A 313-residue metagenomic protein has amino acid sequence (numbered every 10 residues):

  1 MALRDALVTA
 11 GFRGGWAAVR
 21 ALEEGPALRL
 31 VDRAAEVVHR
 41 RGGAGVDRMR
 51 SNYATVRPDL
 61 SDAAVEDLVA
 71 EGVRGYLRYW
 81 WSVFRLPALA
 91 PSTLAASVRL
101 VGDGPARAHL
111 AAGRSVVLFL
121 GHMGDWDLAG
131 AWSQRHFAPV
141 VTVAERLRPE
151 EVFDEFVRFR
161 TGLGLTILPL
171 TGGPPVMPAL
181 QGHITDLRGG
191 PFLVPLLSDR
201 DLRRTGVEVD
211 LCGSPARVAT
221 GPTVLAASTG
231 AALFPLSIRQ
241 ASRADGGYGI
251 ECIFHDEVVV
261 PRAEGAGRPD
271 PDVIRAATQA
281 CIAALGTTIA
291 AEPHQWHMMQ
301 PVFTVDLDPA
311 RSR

Functional and structural regions predicted by a protein language model:
M1-V117, G124, G247-E251, P271 (+1 more regions): Membrane-proximal helical "anchor" segments flanking the first transmembrane region of inner-membrane enzymes
L3, V38, A70, R135 (+2 more regions): Non-catalytic C-terminal accessory region of glycerolipid acyltransferases and related lyso-lipid remodeling enzymes
G14, R48, G104, L128 (+3 more regions): Short Gly/charged-rich anion-binding patches and loops
A21, T55-D59, H136, G162 (+1 more regions): Alpha-helical structural context
D47, P149-E150, P215-A219: Active-site metal-coordination segments of metallo-dependent hydrolases
A63-A64, V143, L170, L236 (+1 more regions): Residue-level detector of family-conserved "landmark" positions at structurally sensitive sites
V69-A70, R74-F192: Conserved nucleotide-cofactor-binding alpha/beta core module
